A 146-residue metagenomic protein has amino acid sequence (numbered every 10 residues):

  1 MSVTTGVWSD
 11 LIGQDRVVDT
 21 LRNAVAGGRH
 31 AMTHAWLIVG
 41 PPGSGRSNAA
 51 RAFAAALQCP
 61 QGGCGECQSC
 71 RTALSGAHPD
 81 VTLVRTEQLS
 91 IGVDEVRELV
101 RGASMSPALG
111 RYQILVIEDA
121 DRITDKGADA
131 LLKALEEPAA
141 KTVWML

Functional and structural regions predicted by a protein language model:
M1-K133: Clamp-loader machinery-focused feature within the broader ASCE/P-loop NTPase space
I123, P138-L146: Sensor-1/coupling segment of RecA-like P-loop NTPase cores
